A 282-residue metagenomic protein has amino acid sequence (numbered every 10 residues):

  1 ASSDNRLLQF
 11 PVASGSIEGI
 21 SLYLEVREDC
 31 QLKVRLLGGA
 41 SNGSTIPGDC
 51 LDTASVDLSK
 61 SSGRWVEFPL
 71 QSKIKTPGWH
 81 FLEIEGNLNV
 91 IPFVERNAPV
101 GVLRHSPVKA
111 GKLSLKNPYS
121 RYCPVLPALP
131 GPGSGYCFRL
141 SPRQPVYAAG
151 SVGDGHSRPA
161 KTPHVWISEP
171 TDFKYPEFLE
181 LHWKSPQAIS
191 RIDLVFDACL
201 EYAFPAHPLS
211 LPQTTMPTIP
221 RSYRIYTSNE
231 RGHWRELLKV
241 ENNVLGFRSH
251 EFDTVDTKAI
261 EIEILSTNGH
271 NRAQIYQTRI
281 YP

Functional and structural regions predicted by a protein language model:
S2-N42, N89-K109, R158-E236, N243-P282: Aromatic, loop-rich ligand-recognition surfaces of beta-strand-rich domains
V12, L70-S72: Short, hydrophobic beta-strand segments
A13, C30, R64, P77-G78: A glycine-anchored, Pro-Gly-centered beta-turn/N-cap motif
R27, T76-W79, I84-R158, G269-P282: Short, surface-exposed beta-strand/loop patches at domain edges that form aromatic-rich interfacial subsites
G48-L70, W234-D253: Extracellular carbohydrate recognition and processing domains and analogous Trp-centered ligand-binding platforms
S61, G131-G133, T218, V255: A generic structural signal for short, non-catalytic loop/turn and secondary-structure boundary residues
G63, P77, S134-Y136, P145 (+3 more regions): Short, low-complexity intrinsically disordered segments
K73-K75, A188: Residue-level "contact hotspot" at macromolecular interaction interfaces
